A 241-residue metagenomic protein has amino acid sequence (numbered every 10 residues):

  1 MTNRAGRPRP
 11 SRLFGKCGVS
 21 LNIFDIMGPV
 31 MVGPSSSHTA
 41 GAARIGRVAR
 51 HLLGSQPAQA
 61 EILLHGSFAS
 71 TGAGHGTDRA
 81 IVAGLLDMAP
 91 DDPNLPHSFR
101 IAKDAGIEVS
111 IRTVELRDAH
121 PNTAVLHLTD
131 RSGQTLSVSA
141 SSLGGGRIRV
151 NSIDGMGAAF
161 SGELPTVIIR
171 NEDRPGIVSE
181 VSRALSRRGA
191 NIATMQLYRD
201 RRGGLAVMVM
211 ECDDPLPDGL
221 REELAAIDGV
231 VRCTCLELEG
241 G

Functional and structural regions predicted by a protein language model:
A5-G6, P10-R12: N-terminal amphipathic/hydrophobic targeting modules at extreme N-termini, encompassing cleavable Sec/SRP-type signal
R12-I23, G54-A58: Acidic-glycine-rich active-site phosphate/pyrophosphate-binding loop
L21-P34, C233: Generic N-terminal amphipathic, Lys/Arg-enriched alpha-helix
G28-G46: Conserved phosphate/anionic-ligand binding catalytic regions in large, soluble enzymes, centered on
E61, H65-D104: A structural-propensity feature for long, helix-poor, extended segments
T71-R79, P121-T123, L205-E211: Short glycine/threonine-rich loop-to-helix capping motif typified by GTGT followed within a few residues by an Asp-Pro
L86-L136: Contiguous domain-boundary segments centered on the initiation and propagation of an alpha-helix
I111-V114, S139-G241: A conserved regulatory-domain signal marking ACT and ACT-like small-molecule sensing domains and adjacent regulatory
